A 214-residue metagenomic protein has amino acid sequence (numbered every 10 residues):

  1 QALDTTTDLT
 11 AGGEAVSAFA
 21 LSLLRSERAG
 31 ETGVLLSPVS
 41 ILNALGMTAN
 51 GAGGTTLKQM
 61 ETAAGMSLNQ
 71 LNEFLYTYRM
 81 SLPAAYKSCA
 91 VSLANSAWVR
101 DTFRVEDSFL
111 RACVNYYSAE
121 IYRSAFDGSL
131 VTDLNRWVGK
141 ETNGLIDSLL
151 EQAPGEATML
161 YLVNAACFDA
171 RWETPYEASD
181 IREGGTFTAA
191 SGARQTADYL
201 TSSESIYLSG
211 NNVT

Functional and structural regions predicted by a protein language model:
Q1-S17: N-terminal low-complexity, Pro/Thr/Ser-rich intrinsically disordered segments that act as propeptides or flexible
A2-T7, V39-N43, T55-A63, A112-I121 (+1 more regions): Acidic/histidine-rich, surface-exposed loop or edge segments in extracytoplasmic proteins
D8-L9, S22, A29, F168-D169: Mixed-charge, polar/low-complexity N-terminal
G12-A15, L36-S37, Y86, P154: Secondary-structure capping and boundary motifs in well-ordered enzyme cores
V16-A29, V138, L145: A short beta-strand-loop element at or near the start of a globular domain
S22-A94, W98-D101: Post-signal peptide N-terminal segment of secreted/secretory-pathway proteins
E31, L71-T214: Non-catalytic, conformational "gating/processing" segments within enzyme and secreted inhibitor domains
